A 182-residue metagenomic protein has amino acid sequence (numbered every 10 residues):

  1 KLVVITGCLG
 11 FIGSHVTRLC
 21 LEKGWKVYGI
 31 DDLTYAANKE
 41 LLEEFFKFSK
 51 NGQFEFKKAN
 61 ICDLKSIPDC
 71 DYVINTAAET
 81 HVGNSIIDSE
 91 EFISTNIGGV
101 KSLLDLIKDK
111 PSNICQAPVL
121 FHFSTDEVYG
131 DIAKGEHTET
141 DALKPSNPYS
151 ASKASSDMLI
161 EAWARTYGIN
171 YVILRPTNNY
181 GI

Functional and structural regions predicted by a protein language model:
K1-I182: N-terminal Rossmann-like NAD(P)+-binding domain of SDR-like oxidoreductases, especially those catalyzing
